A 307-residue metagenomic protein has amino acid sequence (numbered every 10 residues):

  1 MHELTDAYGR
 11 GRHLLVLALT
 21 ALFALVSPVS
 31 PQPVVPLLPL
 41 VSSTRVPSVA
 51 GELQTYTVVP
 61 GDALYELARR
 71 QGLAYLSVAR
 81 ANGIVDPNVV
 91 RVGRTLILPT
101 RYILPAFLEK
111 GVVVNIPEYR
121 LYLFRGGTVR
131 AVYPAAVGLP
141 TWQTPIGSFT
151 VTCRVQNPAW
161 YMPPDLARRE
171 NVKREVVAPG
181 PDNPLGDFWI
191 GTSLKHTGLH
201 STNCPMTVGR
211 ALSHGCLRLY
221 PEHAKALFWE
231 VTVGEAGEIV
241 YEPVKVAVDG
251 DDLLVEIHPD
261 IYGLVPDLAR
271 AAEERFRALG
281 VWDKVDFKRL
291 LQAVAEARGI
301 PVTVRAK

Functional and structural regions predicted by a protein language model:
M1-V59, L76, P87-Y102: Primarily N-terminal secretory
L40-Q54, L98-P117, R125, K245-D251: Intrinsically disordered, low-complexity Ser/Thr-rich linker and spacer segments in cell-wall-related proteins
E52-Q54, R80, V92-R94, K110 (+8 more regions): Envelope-exposed proteins and targeting segments
V59-R91, T128-V132: LysM (lysin motif) carbohydrate-binding repeats in extracellular/periplasmic proteins that recognize
G61, G83-I84, T95, P99-I103 (+9 more regions): Solvent-exposed coil/turn segments that connect beta secondary-structure elements in extracytoplasmic/periplasmic
A74-L76, R91-I146, P158, R277-L279 (+3 more regions): Cell wall/extracellular polymer interaction/catalysis modules
D165-K307: Exported/periplasmic cell-wall-interacting domains
